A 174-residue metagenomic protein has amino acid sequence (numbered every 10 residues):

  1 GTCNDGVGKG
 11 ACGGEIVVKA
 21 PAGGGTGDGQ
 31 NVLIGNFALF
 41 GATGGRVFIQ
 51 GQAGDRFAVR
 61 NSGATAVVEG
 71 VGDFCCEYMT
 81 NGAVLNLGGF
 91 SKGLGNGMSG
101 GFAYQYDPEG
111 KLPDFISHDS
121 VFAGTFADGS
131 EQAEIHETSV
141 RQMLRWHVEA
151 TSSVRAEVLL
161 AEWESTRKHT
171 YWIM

Functional and structural regions predicted by a protein language model:
G1-M174: Long, distal/terminal scaffolding or interaction modules with repetitive or compositionally biased sequence
